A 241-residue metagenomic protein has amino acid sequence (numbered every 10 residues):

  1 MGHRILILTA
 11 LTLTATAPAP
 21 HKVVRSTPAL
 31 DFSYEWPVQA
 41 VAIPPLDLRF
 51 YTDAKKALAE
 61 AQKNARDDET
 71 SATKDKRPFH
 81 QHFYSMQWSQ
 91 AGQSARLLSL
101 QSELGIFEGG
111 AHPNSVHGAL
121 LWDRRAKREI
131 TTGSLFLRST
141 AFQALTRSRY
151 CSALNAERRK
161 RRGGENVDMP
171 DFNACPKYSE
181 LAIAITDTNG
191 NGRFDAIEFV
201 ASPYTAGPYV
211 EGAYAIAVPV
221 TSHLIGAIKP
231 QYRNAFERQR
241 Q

Functional and structural regions predicted by a protein language model:
G2-L8: Sec-dependent signal peptide recognition, specifically the positively charged N-region followed immediately by
L8-A10, T188: Compositionally biased, intrinsically disordered low-complexity segments
A10-P18: Hydrophobic h-region of N-terminal signal peptides that target proteins for export in Gram-negative bacteria
A17-Q241: Compositionally biased intrinsically disordered regions enriched in Thr/Gly
